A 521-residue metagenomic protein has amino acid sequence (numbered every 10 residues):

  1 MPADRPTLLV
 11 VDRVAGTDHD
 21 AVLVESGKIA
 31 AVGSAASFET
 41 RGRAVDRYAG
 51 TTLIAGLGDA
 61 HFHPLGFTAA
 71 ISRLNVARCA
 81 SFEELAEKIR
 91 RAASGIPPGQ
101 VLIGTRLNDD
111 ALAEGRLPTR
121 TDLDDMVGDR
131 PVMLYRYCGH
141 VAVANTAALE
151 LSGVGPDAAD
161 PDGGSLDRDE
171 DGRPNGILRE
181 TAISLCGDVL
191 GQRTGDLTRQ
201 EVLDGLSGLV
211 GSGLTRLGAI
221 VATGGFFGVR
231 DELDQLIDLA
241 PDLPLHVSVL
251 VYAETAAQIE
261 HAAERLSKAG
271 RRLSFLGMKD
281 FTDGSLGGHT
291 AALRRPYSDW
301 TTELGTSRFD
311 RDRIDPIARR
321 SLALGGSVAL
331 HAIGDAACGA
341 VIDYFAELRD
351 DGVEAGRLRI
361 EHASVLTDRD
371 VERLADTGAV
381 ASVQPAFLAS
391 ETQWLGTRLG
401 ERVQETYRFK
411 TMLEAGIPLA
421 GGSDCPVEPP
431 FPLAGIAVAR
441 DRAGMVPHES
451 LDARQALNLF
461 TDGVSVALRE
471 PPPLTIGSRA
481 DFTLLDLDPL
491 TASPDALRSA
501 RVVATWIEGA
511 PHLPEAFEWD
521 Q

Functional and structural regions predicted by a protein language model:
A3-V10, A15-H261, G287-R320, L324-A337 (+6 more regions): Divalent metal-binding segments
L23, D280, T505: Short aromatic-centered micro-motifs
H63, R272-T290, A379-L388: Non-cysteine beta-strand/loop elements that form the S-adenosyl-L-methionine
V229-D234, I259-R265, C338-D350, R373: Distinct, well-ordered alpha-helical segments
A240-P244, K268, L348-G356: Short helix-capping segments at alpha-helix termini
A318-A329, I333-L358, H362-A363, R369-E372 (+2 more regions): His/Asp/Glu-enriched, well-ordered alpha-helical/loop segment that forms or immediately abuts the divalent-metal
P489-A496: Short, Lys/Arg- and Gly-enriched loop/turn segments at beta-strand edges
V502-F517: Short peripheral tails and domain-boundary helices/loops at the edges of structured domains
